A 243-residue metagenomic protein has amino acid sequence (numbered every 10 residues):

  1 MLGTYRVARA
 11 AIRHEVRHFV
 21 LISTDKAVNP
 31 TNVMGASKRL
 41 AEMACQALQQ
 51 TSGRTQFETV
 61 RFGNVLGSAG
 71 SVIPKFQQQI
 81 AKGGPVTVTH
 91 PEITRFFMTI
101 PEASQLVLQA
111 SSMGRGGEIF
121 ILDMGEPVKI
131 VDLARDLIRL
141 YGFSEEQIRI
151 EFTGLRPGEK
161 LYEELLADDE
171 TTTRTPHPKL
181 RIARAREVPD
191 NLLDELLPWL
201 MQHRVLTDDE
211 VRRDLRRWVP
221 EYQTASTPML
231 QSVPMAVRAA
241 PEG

Functional and structural regions predicted by a protein language model:
L2-E42, A47: Conserved Rossmann-fold NAD(P)-dependent oxidoreductase catalytic core, especially the SDR/UDP-sugar
M43, A47-G243: Strand-loop microenvironment adjacent to phosphate/nucleotide-handling motifs in alpha/beta enzyme folds
